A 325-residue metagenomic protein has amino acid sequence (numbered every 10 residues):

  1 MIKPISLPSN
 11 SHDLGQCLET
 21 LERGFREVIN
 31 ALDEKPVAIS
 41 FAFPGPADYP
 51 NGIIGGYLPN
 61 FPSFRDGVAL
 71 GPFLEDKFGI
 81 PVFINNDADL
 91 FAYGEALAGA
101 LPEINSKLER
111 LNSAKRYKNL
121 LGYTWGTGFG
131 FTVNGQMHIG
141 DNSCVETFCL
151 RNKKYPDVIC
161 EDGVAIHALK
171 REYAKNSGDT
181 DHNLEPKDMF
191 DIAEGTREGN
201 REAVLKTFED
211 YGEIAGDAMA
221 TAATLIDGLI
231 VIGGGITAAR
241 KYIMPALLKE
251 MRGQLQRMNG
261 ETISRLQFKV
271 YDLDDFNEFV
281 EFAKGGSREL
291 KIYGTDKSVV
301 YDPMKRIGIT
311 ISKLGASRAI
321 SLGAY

Functional and structural regions predicted by a protein language model:
M1-Q16, E75-G79, F83-N85, A98-K206 (+2 more regions): Glycine/GP-enriched mid-protein hinge/lid loop-to-helix segment characteristic of carbohydrate kinases
I5-V37, K170, A174-K241, F268 (+1 more regions): Adenine-nucleotide phosphate-binding core of ATP-dependent small-molecule kinases
P8-E22, K35-A38, A47-Y117, K241-M258: Glycine-rich phosphate-binding loop and adjoining helix at the ATP-binding site of ATP-dependent phosphoryl-transfer
L32-P36, S113-R116, A223-L225, Y301-K305: Short helix-terminating capping/connector loops at secondary-structure junctions
P44-A47, W125-G128, I236: Short glycine-rich anion-binding loops that position phosphate/pyrophosphate groups of nucleotides and phosphorylated
N60-S63, V158, T207-Y211: Short, flexible loop segments at the rims of nucleotide/cofactor-binding pockets, characterized by
F83-A98, Y242, K249-Y325: Glycine-rich phosphate-binding/hydrolytic loop that grips phosphoryl groups
